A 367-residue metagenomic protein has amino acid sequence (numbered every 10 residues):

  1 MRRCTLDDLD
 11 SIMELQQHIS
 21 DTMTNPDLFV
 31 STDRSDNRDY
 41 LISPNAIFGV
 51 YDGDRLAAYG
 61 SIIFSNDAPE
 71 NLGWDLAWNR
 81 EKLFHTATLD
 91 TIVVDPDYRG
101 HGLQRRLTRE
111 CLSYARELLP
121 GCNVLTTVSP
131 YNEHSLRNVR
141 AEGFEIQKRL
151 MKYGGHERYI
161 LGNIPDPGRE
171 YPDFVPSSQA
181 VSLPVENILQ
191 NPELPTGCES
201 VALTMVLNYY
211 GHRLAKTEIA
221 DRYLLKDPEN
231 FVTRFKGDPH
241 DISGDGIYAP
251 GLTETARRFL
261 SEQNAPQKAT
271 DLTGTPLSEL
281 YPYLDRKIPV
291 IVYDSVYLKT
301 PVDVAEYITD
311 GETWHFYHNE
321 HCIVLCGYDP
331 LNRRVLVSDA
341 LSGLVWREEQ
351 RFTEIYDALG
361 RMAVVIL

Functional and structural regions predicted by a protein language model:
M1-E14, N25: A short beta-loop-alpha structural element at the N-terminal edge of CoA-dependent acyl/N-acetyltransferase catalytic
N25-G53, S61: Active-site rim helix/loop that mediates acceptor-substrate recognition in acyltransferases
Y59-T91: Conserved acyl-donor/pantetheine-binding loop and adjacent beta-alpha core of acyl/acetyltransferases and related
V94, G100-S113, R137, A141: Conserved acetyl-CoA-binding loop-helix of GNAT-fold acetyltransferases
A115-V128: Conserved GNAT acetyl-CoA-binding A-motif
P120, P130-R149: Conserved active-site alpha-helix within GNAT-family acetyltransferase domains
E170-R258, E262, V296, D303-Y307 (+1 more regions): Active-site-adjacent structural segments surrounding the nucleophilic cysteine of cysteine proteases and isopeptidases
L298-T300, V304-N319, I323-L367: Noncatalytic regulatory segments and standalone regulatory/sensor domains
